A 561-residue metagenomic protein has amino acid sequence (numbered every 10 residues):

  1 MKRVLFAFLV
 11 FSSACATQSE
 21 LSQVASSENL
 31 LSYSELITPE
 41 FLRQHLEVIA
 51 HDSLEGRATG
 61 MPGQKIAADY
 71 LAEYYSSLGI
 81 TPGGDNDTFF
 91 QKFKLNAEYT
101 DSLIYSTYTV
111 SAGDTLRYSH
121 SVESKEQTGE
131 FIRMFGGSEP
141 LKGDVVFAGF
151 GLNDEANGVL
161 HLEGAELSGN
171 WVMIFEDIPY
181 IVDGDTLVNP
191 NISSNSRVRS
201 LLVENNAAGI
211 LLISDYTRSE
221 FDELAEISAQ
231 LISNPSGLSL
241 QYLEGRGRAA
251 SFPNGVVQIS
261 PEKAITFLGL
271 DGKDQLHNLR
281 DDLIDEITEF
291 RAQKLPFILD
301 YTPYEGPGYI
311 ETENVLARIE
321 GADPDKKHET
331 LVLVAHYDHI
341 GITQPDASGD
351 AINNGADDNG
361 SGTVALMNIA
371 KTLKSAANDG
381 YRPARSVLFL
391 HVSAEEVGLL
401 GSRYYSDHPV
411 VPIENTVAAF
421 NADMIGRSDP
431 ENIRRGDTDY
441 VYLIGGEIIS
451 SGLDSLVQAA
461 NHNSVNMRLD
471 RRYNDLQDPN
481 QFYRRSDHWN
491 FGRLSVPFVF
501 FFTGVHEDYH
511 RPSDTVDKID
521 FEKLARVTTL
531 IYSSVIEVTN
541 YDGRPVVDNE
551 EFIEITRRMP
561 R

Functional and structural regions predicted by a protein language model:
L21-S32, L36-P62, L78, P82-G84 (+6 more regions): N-terminal capping segment at the start of a domain
L30, S111, E126-V159, G245-G355 (+3 more regions): Soluble metallo-hydrolase cores and metallopeptidase-like ectodomains found primarily in the secretory/periplasmic
L36-L54, T59-G83, Y99, T109-S111 (+2 more regions): Catalytic-core environment of secreted peptidases
E55-W171, E176-Y180, T312, G452: Noncatalytic luminal/extracellular "stalk/propeptide" segments of secretory-pathway proteins
H120-G247, E320, A351-N354, D358 (+1 more regions): Extracellular/luminal Protease-associated
E123-S124, E244-D274, V392-F500: Metal-dependent peptidase/peptidase-like ectodomains
V364, K371, F502, H506-R561: His/Asp/Glu-rich mid-to-C-terminal helical/loop segments that flank catalytic regions of hydrolases
